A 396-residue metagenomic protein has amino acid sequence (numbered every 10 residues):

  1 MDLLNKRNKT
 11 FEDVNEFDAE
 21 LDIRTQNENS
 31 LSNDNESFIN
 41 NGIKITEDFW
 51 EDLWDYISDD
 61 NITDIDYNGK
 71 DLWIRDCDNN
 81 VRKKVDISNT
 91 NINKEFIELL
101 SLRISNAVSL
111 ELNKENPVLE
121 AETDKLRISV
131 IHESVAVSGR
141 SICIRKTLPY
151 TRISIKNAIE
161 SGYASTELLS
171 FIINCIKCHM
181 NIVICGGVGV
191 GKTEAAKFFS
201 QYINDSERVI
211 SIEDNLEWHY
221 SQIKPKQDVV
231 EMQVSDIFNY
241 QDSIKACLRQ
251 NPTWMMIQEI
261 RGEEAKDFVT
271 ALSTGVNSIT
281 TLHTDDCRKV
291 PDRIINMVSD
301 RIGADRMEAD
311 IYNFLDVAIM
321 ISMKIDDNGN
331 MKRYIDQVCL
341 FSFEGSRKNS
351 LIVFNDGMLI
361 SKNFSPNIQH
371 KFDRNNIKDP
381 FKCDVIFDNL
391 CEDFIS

Functional and structural regions predicted by a protein language model:
M1-E115, E122-T123: N-terminal accessory targeting/assembly segments
L21-D55, G329-S396: NTP-binding/hydrolysis catalytic cores, primarily Walker-type P-loop NTPases
R75-C178: P-loop NTP-binding catalytic core
N181: Walker A (P-loop) ATP-phosphate-binding motif of ABC ATPase nucleotide-binding domains
I184: Hydrophobic anchor at the beta1->P-loop junction of P-loop NTPases
G187-G189: The conserved Walker
K192: Conserved lysine of the Walker
F198-D310: Switch/coupling sub-region of P-loop NTPases
